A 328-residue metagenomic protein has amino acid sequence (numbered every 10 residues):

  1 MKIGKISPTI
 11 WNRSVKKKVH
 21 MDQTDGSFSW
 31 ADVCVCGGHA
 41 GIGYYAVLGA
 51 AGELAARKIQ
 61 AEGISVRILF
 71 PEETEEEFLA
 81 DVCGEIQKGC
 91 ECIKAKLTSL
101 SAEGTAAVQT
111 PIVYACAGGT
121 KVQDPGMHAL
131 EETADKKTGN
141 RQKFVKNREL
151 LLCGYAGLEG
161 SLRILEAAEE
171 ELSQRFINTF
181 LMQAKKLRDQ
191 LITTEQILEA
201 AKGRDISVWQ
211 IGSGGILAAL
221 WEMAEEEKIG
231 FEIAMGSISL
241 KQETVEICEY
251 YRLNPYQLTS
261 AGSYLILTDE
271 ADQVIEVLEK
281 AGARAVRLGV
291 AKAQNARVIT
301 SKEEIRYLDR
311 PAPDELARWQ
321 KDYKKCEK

Functional and structural regions predicted by a protein language model:
M1-K328: Helix-biased detector of long, well-ordered alpha-helical tracts
